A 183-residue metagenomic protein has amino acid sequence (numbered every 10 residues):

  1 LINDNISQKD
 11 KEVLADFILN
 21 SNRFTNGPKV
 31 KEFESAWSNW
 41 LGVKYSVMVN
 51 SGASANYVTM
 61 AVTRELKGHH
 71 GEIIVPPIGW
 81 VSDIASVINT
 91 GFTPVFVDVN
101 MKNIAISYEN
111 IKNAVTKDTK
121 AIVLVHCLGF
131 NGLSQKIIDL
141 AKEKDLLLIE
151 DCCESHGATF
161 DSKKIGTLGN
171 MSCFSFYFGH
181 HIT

Functional and structural regions predicted by a protein language model:
L1-R23, P28: N-terminal "arm"/small-domain region of PLP-dependent enzymes with the aminotransferase-like
Q8, E12, D16, K31-G42 (+2 more regions): Replace "anionic and nucleotidyl ligands
R23, P28-E72, S86-I88, F96-D98 (+1 more regions): Phosphate-binding glycine-rich loop
M48, V75, A121-L124: A short beta-strand submotif of the Rossmann-like class I SAM-dependent methyltransferase core that lines
I78-I84: Conserved coil-to-alpha-helix start sites within the AMP-binding
G91: Structured binding elements
K102-T183: Active-site phosphate-binding strand-loop segment of PLP-dependent enzymes
